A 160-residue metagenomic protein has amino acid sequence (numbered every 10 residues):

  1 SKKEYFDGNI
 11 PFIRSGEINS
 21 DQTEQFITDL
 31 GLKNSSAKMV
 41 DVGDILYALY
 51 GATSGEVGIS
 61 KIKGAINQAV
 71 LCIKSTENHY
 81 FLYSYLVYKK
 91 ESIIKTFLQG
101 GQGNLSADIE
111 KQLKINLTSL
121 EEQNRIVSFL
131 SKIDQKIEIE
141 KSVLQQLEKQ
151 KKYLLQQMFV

Functional and structural regions predicted by a protein language model:
S1-L117: DNA target-recognition domains and sequence-specific DNA-contacting regions of bacterial/archaeal
K114-V160: Amphipathic alpha-helical coiled-coil/heptad-repeat segments
